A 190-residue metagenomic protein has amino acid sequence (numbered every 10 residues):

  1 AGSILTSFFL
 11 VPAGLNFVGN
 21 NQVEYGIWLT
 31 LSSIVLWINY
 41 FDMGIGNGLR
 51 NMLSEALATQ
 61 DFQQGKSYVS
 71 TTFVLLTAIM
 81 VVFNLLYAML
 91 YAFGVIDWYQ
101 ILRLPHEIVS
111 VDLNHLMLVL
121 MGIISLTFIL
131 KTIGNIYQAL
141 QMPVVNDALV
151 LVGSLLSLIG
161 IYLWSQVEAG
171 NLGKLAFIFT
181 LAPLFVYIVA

Functional and structural regions predicted by a protein language model:
A1, L10, G14, W28 (+10 more regions): Hydrophobic/aromatic residues within transmembrane alpha-helices of membrane transport systems, especially the TMDs
A1, V35-L36, L76, M80 (+4 more regions): Residue-level signature of transmembrane alpha-helical cores of multipass secondary-active transporters and flippases
A1-E55, N84-L90, I123, S154-L158: Signature of the first transmembrane helix
L5, F9, T77-M89, S125 (+4 more regions): Generic alpha-helical transmembrane segments of integral inner-membrane proteins, especially permease/transport modules
F17-Q22, I38-A78, W98-L102, Q138-V144: Transmembrane-helix boundary and interhelical linker motifs in polytopic inner-membrane proteins
N20-I27, Q60-S70, V82-M121, Q166-F177: Membrane-interface helix-capping segments at transmembrane helix termini in multi-pass transporters
L118, D147-A190: Hydrophobic alpha-helical transmembrane segments
F128-V150: Cytoplasmic helix-loop-helix junction between adjacent transmembrane helices in 12-TM secondary transporters
